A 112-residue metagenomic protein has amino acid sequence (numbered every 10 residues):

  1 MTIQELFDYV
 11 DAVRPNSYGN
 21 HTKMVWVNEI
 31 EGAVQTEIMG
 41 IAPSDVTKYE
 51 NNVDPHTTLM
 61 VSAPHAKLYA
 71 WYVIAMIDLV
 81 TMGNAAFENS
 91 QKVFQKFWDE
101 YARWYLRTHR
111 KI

Functional and structural regions predicted by a protein language model:
M1-T58, A85, N89-K92, K96-I112: Conserved short "hinge" loops at termini or chain/domain junctions
M60-A63: Exposed beta-sheet edge/beta-hairpin loop segments within beta-rich domains
K67-T81: Short, hydrophobic/amphipathic alpha-helical patches that form generic packing surfaces within helical domains
